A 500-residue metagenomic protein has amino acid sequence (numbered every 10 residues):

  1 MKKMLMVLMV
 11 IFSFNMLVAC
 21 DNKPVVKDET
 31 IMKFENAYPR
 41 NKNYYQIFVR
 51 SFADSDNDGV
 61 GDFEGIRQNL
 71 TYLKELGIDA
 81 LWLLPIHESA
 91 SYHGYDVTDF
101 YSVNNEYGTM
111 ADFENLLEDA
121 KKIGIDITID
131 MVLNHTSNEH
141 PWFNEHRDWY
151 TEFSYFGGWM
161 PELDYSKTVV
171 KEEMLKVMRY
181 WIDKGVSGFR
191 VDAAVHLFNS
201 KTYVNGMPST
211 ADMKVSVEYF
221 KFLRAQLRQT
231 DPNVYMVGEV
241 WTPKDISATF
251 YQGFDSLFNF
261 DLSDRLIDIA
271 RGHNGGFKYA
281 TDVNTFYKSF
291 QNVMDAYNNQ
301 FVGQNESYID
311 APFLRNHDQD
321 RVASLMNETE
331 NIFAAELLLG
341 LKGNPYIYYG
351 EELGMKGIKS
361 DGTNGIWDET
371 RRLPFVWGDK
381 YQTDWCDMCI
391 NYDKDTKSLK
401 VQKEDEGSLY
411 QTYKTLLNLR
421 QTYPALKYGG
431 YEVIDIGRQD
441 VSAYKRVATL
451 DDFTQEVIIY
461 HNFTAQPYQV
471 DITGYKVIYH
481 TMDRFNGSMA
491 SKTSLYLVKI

Functional and structural regions predicted by a protein language model:
M4-N22: Sec-dependent N-terminal signal peptides of Gram-positive bacterial secreted proteins and lipoproteins
C20-L175, R179, D183, H196-A248: Acidic/aromatic-lined carbohydrate-recognition and catalytic surfaces of CAZymes acting on diverse glycans
V26-E29, H135, A193-N305, D310 (+5 more regions): Active-site-proximal helices and loops of the catalytic beta/alpha 8
P39-R40, R228, T242, Y251 (+6 more regions): Loop/helix patches that line or flank the sugar-binding groove of alpha-linked glycan CAZymes
I78, V186, A194, G343-N344: A structural motif
W181-V191, G253: Active-site regions of oxyanion-processing enzymes, predominantly non-cytosolic
L426, Q466-M482: Beta-strand-rich binding/interaction modules
F485-I500: C-terminal beta-strand-rich structural cap/linker in extracellular carbohydrate-active enzymes
